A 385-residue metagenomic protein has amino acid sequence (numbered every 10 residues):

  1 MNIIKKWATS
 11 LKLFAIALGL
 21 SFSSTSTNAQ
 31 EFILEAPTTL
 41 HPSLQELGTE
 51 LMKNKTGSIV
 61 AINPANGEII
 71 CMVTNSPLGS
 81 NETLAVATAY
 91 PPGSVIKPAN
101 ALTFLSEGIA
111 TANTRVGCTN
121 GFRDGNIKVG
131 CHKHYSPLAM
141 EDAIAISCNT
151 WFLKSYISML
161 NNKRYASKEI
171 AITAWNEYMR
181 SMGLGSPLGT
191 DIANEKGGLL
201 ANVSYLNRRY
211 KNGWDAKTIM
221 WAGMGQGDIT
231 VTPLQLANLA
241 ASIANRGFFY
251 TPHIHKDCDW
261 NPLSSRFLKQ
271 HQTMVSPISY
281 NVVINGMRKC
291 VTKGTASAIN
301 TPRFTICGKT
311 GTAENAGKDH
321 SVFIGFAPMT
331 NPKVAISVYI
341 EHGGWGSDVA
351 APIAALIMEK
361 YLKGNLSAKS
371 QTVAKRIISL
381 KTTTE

Functional and structural regions predicted by a protein language model:
M1-I4, S24-S58, G79-S80, K269-Q270 (+2 more regions): Extracytoplasmic/periplasmic proteins that interact with beta-lactams or build/remodel peptidoglycan
I3-F14: Bacterial N-terminal signal peptides that target proteins for export
K12-S23: Bacterial N-terminal signal peptides
A29-Q30, E35, T56-I59, N63-T88 (+3 more regions): Beta-lactam-recognizing serine transpeptidase/beta-lactamase-like catalytic domain environment
A89-L102: Active/ligand-binding-proximal structured segments within catalytic/core domains that scaffold catalytic residues
A244, V291, A355-L366: Short amphipathic alpha-helical signal-transduction/dimerization elements
F323-A327, I353, I357-M358: Membrane-interface anchoring segments and C-terminal beta-barrel signals
